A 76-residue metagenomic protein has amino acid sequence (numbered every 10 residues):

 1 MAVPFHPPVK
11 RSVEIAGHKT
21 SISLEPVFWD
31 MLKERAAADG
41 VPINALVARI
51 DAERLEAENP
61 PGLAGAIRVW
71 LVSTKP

Functional and structural regions predicted by a protein language model:
M1-I15: A detector of short terminal or domain-flanking linear segments
P8, M31-L32, S73: Generic signature of intrinsically disordered, low-complexity segments enriched in small/polar residues
E14-A66: Amphipathic, hydrophobic secondary-structure cores in small proteins
R68-P76: Short, solvent-exposed charged binding patches
